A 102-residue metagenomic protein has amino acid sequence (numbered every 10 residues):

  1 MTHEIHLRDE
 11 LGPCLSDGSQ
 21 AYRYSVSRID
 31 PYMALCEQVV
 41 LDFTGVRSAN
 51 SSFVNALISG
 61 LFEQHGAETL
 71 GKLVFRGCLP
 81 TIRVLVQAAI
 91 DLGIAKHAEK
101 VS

Functional and structural regions predicted by a protein language model:
M1-R8: Short beta-strand/loop segment at the start of cytosolic alpha/beta domains
E10-V39, F43-I94: Amphipathic alpha-helical interaction surfaces in cytosolic regulatory modules
A98-S102: Extended, charge-rich low-complexity interaction segments
